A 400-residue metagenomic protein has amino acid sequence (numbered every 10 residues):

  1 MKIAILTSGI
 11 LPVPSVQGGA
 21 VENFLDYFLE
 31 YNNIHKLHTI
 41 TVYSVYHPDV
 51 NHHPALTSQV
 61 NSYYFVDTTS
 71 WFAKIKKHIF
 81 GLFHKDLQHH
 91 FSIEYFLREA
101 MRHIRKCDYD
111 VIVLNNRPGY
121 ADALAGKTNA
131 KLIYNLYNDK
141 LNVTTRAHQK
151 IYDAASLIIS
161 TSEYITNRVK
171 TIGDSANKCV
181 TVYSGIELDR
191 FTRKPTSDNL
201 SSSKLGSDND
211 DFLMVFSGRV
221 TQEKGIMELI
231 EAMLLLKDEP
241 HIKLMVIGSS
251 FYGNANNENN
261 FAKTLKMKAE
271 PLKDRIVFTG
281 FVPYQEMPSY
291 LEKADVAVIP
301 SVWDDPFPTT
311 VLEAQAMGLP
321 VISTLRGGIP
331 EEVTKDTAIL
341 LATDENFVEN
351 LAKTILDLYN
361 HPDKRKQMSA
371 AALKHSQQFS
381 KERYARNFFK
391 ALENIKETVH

Functional and structural regions predicted by a protein language model:
G126, E258-V282: Nucleotide-activated donor-binding/catalytic signature segment of Leloir-type glycosyltransferases, i.e., the conserved
I159, D208-K224, I230-M233, M245-I247: Conserved donor-binding/catalytic core segment of Leloir-type glycosyltransferases
Y164, G185: Carbohydrate-associated surface elements
T192-S207, N387: A short helix/loop element that forms part of the nucleotide-sugar donor recognition site in Leloir-type
K243-K263: Glycosyltransferase donor-sugar binding loop
E292-P306, L319: Acidic donor-binding loop of glycosyltransferase active sites
P330-L356, K364: Change "using UDP/GDP/dTDP sugars" to "using nucleotide sugars
N350, D357, K364-Q378, K390: A short, well-ordered alpha-helix in the C-terminal region of glycosyltransferases
